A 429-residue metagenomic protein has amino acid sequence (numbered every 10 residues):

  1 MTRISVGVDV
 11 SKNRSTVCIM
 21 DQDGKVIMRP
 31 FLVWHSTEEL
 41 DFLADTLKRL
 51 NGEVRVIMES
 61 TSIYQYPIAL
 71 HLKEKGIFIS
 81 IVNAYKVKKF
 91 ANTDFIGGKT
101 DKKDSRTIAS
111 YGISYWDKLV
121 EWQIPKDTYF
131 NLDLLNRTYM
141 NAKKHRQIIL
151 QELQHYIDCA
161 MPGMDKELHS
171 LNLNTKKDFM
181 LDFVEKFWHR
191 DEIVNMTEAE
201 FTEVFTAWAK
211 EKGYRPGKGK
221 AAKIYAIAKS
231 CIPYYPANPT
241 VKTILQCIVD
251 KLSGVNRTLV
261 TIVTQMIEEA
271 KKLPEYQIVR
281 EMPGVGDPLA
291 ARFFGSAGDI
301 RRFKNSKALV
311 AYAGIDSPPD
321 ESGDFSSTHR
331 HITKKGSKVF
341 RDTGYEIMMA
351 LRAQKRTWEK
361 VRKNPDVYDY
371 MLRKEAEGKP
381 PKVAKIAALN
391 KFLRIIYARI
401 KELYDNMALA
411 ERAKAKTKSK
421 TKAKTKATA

Functional and structural regions predicted by a protein language model:
M1-A429: A detector of single, family-specific signature residues that are central to catalytic or substrate-handling motifs
